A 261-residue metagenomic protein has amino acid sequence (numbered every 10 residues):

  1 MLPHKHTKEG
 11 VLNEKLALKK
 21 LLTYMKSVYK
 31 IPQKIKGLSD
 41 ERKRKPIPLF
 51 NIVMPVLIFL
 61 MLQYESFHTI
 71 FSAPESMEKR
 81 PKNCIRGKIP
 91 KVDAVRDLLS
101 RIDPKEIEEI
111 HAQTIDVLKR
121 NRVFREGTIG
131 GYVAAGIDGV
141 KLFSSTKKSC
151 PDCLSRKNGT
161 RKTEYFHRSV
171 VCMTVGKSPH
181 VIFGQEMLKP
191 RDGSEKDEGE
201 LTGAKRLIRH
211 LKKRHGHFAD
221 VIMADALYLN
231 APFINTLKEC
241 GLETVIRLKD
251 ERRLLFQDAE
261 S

Functional and structural regions predicted by a protein language model:
M1-K26, P32: Charged, often Cys/His-bearing segments associated with DNA-binding zinc-finger transcription factors
L22-M54: Basic, short loop/linker segments at the boundary and entry of helix-turn-helix/winged-helix-like folds
K45-I115, N230, L237: Short, positively charged, Gly/Tyr-enriched micro-motifs that form contact patches at catalytic or ligand/partner
V53, H167-V170, T202-R209: Short, contiguous clusters of charged residues that form electrostatic/catalytic patches at enzyme active sites, used
P55, I70, K91, V95 (+5 more regions): Short, conserved catalytic/metal-binding motifs centered on acidic residues
R96-S178: Active-site-proximal, Lys/Arg-enriched surface segment that forms a nucleic-acid-binding/basic interface patch
I129-Y132, H167, H180, R214-A219 (+1 more regions): A general structural motif
M187-S261: An internal, acidic/charged active-site-proximal segment that coordinates divalent cations and/or engages
